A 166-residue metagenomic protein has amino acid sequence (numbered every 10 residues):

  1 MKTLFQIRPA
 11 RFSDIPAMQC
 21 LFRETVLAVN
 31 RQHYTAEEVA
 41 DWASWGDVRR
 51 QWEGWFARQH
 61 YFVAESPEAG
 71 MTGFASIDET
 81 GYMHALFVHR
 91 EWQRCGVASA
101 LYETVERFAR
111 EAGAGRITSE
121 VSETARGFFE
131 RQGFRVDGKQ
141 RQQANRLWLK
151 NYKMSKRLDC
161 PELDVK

Functional and structural regions predicted by a protein language model:
M1-P16, D159-K166: Conserved N-terminal entry element of GNAT/NAT acetyltransferase domains
P9-F12, C20-Q93, Y102-T104, F108 (+2 more regions): Acetyl-CoA-dependent GNAT
R58, Y82, G115, W148-K150: Exposed loop/turn and edge beta-strand positions of beta-sandwich/beta-sheet ligand-binding modules
G96: Conserved G/P- and acidic residue-centered "switch" motifs that form tight phosphate/ATP-binding loops in soluble
A109-V121: Conserved GNAT acetyl-CoA-binding A-motif
T118-E120, R135-K153: Conserved catalytic-core motifs of GNAT/GCN5-like acyltransferases
A125-R126, N145: Short secondary-structure capping/turn micro-motifs that flank functional sites
F129-E130, F134: Conserved active-site tyrosine of GNAT-family acetyltransferases
